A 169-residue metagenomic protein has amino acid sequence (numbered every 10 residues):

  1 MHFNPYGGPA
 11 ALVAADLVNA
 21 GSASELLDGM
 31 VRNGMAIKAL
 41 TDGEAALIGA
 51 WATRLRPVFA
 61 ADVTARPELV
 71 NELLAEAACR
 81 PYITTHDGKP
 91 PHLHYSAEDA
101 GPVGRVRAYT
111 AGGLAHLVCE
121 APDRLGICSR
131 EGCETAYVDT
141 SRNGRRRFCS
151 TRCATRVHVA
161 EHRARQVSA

Functional and structural regions predicted by a protein language model:
M1-D139, A169: Short helix-coil boundary/hinge micro-motifs
A108, V118-E120, R152-A154, H162-R163: Glycine-rich loops and low-complexity Gly/Arg-rich segments that provide flexible linkers or classic glycine-based
A136-R142, V157-H162: Short Cys/His-rich "knuckle" micro-motifs
G144-A154: Cysteine-rich micro-motifs
E161-A169: Contiguous alpha-helical segments
